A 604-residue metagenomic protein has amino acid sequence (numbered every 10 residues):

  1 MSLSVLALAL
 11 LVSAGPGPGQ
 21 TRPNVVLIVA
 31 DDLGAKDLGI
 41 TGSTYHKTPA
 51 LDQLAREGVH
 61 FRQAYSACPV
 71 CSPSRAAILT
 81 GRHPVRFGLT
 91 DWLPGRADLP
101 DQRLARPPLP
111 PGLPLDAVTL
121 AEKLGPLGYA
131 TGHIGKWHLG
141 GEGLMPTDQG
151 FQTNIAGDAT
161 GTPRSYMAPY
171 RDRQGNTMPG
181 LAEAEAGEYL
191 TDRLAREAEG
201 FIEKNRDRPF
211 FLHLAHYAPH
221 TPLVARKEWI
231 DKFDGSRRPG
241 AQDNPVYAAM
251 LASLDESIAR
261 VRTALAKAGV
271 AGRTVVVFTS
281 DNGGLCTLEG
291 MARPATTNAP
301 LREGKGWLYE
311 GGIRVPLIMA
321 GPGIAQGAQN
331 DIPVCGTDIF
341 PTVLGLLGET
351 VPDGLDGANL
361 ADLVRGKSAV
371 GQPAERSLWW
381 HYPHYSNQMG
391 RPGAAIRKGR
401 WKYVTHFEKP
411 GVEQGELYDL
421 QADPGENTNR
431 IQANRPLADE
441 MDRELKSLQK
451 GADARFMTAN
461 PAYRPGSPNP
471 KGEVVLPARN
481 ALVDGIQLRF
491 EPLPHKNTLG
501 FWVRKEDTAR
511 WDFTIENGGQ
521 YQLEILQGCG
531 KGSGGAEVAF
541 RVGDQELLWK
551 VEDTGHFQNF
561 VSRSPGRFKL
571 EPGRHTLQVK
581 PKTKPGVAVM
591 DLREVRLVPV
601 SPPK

Functional and structural regions predicted by a protein language model:
G19-V59, T428-P436: Active-site-proximal N-terminal segment of extracellular/periplasmic enzymes that hydrolyze or transfer
V25, D31, L124, K136 (+5 more regions): A short aromatic-rich beta-strand->coil structural motif
S43-A76, G81-R86, A130-G132, Q152-D158 (+1 more regions): Short, structured active-site-proximal loop/turn typified by the sulfatase FGly-forming signature C/S-X-P-X-R
S43-T48, Y65-V70, L93, P107-V118 (+8 more regions): A short beta-strand-to-alpha-helix junction
H46, M145-G150, P222-E228, T263-I324 (+1 more regions): Histidine-centered active-site microenvironments of extracellular/periplasmic hydrolases and transferases
D91-Y129, W137-F210, H216-K227, D234-A248 (+2 more regions): Formylglycine-dependent
T153, D158, G284-A299, E303-L308 (+4 more regions): C-terminal cap/loop subdomain of S1 sulfatases and analogous C-terminal strand-loop tails that border
A438-K604: Extracytoplasmic
